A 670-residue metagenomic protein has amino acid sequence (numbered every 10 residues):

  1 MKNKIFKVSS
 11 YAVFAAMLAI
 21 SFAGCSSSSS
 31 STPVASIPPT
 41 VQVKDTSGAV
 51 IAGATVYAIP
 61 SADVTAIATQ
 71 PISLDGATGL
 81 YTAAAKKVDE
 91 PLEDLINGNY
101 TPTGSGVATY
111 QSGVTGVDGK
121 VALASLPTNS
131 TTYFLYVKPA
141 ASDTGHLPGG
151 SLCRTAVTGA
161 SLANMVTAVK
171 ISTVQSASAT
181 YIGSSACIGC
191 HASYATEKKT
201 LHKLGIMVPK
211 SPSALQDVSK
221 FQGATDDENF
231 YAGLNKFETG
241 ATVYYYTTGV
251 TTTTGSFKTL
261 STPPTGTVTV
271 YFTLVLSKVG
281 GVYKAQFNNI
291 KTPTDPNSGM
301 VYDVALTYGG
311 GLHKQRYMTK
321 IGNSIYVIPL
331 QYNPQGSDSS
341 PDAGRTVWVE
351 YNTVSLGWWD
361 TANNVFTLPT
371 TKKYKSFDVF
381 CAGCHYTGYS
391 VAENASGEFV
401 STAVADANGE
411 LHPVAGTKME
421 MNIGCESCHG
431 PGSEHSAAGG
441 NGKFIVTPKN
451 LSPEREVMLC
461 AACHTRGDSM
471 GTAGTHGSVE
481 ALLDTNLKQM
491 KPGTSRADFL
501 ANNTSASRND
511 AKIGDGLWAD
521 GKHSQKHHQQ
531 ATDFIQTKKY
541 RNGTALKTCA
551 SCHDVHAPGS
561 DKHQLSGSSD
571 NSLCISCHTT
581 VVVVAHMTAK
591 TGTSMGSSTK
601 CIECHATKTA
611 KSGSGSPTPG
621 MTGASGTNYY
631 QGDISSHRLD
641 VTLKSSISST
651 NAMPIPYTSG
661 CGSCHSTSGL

Functional and structural regions predicted by a protein language model:
K2, S9, F14-V43, G48 (+2 more regions): Bacterial Sec-dependent N-terminal signal peptides
T32-P33, L152-S178: Extracellular beta-sheet/turn segments enriched in Thr/Pro/Gly and aliphatic residues
T40-G53, I59-V64: Structural motif
V64-L126: Short, acidic Ser/Thr/Gly-rich low-complexity loop/linker segments typical of extracellular and cell-surface proteins
V117, L123-A124, T128-G145: A short, solvent-exposed beta-strand micro-motif common in secreted/extracellular proteins
Q175-G189, I655-T658: Local sequence-structure signature of Cys/Sec-based thiol-disulfide redox active-site neighborhoods
Y194-I290, V301-T307, R316, T346-E350 (+2 more regions): Primarily the internal scaffold of c-type cytochrome electron-transfer domains, especially repeated/multiheme c-type
I321-M419, C425-G430: Surface-exposed recognition patches
